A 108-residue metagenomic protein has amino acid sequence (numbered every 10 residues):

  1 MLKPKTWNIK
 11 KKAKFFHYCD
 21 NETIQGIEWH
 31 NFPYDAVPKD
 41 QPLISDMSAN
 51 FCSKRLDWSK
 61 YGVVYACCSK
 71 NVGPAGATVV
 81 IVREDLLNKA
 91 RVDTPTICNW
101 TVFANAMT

Functional and structural regions predicted by a protein language model:
L2-F51: Active-site phosphate-binding strand-loop segment of PLP-dependent enzymes
L2-T6, G26-F32, S53-S59, A75-T78 (+1 more regions): A short secondary-structure junction signal
K11, P38, W58-K60, G73-A75: Short gly/pro-enriched beta-turn/loop segments at secondary-structure junctions
F15, V63, A77-I81: Conserved hydrophobic/aromatic beta-strand scaffold that supports enzyme active sites
C19, C52, C67-C68, C98: Generic recognition of cysteine residues
I44, W58-S69: Conserved active-site segment immediately N-terminal to the catalytic lysine that forms the internal aldimine
C68-T108: Active-site C-terminal subdomain of aminotransferase-like
